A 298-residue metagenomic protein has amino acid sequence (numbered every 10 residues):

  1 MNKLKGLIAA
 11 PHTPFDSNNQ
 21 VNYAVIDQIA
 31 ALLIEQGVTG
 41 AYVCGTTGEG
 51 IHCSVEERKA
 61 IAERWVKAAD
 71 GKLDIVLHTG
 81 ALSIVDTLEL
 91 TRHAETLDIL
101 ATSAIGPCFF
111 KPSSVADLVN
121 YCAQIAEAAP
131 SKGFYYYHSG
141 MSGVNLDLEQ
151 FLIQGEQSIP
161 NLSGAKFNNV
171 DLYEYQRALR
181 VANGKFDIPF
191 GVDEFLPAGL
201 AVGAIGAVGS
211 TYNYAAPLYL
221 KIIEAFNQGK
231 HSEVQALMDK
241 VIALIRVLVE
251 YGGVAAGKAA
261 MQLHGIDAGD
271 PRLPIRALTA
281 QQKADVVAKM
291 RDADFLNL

Functional and structural regions predicted by a protein language model:
M1-K3, N297-L298: Basic/polar N-terminal segments that are highly enriched at the extreme N-terminus, encompassing both cleavable
N2-K3, R177-A178, M261: Catalytic cores of TIM-barrel enzymes
N2-V144: Active-site beta->alpha loop and helix N-cap motifs at the rims of alpha/beta catalytic domains
I8-P14, Q36-V38, A201-A204, V208-L298: C-terminal alpha-helical cap/extension of soluble enzyme domains
I26, R58, A62, T87 (+6 more regions): A general structural signal for well-ordered alpha-helical segments in protein cores
E49-G50, F110-K111, D171, P197 (+2 more regions): Short secondary-structure capping/turn micro-motifs that flank functional sites
C53-V55, S114-D117, D147-L148, A201 (+2 more regions): Short secondary-structure transition/capping segments
Q124-K132, G140-V249: Catalytic alpha/beta core domains of metabolic enzymes, predominantly
